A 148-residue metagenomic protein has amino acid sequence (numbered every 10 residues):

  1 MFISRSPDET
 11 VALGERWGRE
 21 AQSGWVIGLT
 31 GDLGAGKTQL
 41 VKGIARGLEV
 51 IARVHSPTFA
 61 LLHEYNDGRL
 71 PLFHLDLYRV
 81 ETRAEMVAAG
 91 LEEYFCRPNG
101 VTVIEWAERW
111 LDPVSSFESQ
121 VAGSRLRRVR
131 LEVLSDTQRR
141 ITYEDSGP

Functional and structural regions predicted by a protein language model:
M1, R46, E81-P148: Short phosphate-coordinating micro-motif centered on Lys-Gly-acidic
M1-R16: N-terminal pre-Walker A segment at the start of P-loop NTPase domains
W17-G24: Phosphate-binding P-loop
I27-L29: Hydrophobic anchor at the beta1->P-loop junction of P-loop NTPases
L33: The conserved Walker
K37: Conserved lysine of the Walker
V50-Y65: Short beta-strand-centered segment that lines the nucleotide-binding/catalytic pocket of NTP-utilizing
